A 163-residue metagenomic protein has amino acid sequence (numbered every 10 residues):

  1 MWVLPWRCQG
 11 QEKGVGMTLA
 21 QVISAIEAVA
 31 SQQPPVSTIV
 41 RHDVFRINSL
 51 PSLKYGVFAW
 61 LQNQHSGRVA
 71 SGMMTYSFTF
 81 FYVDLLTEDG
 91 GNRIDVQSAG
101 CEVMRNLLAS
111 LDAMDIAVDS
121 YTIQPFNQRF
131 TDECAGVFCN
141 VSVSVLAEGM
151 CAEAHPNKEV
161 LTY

Functional and structural regions predicted by a protein language model:
W2-S71, E153-H155, T162-Y163: Small/polar-rich, solvent-exposed N-terminal microdomains that initiate assembly or binding
G16-A28, S71-T75, F81-A109: Extracellular/virion structural assembly segments
A20, S24, P51-F58, Q97-E148: Acidic-leaning, charged glycine-interspersed low-complexity segments
A30, P34, E88, D112-D115 (+1 more regions): Secondary-structure transition/hinge residues
S37-I94, S120-T131, A147: Short, solvent-exposed beta-alpha or beta-beta edge segments that form flexible loop/patches at the rim of ligand
V57, Y76-T79, S98-G100, H155-Y163: Generic alpha-helical propensity signal that fires on short helical segments and nearby coil/disordered stretches
G91-R93, M150-N157: Short, charged, solvent-exposed linker or helix-capping segments at domain edges/interfaces that act as flexible hinges
